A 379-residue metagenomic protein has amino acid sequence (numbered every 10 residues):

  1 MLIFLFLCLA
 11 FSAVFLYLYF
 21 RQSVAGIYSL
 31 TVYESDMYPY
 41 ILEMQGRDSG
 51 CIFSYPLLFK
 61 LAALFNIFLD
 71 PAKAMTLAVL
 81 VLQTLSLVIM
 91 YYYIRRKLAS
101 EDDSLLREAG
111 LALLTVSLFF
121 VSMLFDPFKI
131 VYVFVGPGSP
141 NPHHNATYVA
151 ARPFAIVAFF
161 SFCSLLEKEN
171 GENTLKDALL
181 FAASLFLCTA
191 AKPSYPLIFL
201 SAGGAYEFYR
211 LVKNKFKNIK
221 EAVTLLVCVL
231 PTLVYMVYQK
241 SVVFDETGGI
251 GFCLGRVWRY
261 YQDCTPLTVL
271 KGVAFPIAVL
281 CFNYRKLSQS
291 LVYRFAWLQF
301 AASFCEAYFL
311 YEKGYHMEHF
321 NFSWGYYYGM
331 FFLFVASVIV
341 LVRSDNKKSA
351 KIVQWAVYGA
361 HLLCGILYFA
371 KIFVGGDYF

Functional and structural regions predicted by a protein language model:
M1-F20, D102-L113: Start-transfer (signal-anchor) and selected internal transmembrane alpha helices of multi-pass inner/ER membrane
F20-D36, Y55, P193-I198, L211-W297 (+2 more regions): Transmembrane catalytic cores of multi-pass membrane glycosyltransferases and polysaccharide-assembly enzymes
P39-L77: Short hydrophobic/aromatic helix or loop-helix immediately within or flanking a transmembrane segment in polytopic
L77-D102, V157: Transmembrane-helix motifs of polytopic, lipid-linked glycan transferases
R107-C163, T265-L270, F320-M330: Membrane-interface micro-motifs in multi-pass membrane enzymes
S161-F186: Short hydrophobic alpha-helices at membrane interfaces in multi-pass membrane enzymes
D177-L200, G204: Membrane-interface alpha helices of multi-pass inner-membrane proteins
L197, Y315-V342, N346: Hydrophobic/aromatic-rich transmembrane helices and adjacent perimembrane loops
